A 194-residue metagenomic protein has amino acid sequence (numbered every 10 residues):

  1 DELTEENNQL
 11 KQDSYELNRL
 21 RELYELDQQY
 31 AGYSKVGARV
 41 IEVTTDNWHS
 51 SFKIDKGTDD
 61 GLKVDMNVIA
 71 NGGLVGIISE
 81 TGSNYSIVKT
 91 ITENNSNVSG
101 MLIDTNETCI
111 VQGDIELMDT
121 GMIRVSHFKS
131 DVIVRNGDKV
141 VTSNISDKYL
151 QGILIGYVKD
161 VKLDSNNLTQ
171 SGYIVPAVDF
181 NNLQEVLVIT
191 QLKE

Functional and structural regions predicted by a protein language model:
D1-Q9, E16: Juxtamembrane extramembrane loops of integral membrane proteins
Q9-Q12, E22-E194: A secondary-structure micro-motif
